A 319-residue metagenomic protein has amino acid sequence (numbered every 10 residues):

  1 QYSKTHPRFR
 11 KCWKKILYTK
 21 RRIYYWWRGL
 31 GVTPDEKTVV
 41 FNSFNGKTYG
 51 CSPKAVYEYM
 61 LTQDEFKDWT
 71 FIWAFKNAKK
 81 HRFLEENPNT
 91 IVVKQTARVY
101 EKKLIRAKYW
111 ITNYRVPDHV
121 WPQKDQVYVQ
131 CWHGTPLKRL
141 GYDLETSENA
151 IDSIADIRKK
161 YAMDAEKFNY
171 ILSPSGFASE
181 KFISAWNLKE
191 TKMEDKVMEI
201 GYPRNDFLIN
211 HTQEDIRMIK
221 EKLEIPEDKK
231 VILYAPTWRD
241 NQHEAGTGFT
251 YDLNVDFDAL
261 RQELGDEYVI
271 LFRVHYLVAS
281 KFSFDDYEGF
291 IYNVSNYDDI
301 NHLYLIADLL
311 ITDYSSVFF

Functional and structural regions predicted by a protein language model:
Q1-V39, N45, T62: Non-catalytic N-terminal targeting/anchoring module and adjacent flexible stem/linker that precedes the structured
T38-N210: Active-site and donor-binding regions of nucleotide-sugar-utilizing enzymes
Y49-Y59, A185, Y202-F284: Conserved catalytic-core segment of nucleotide-activated headgroup transferases in glycan assembly
D64-F71, L264-I270, I291: A generic structural motif
P88-N89, D125-V127, D143-E148, E214-I216 (+2 more regions): Short secondary-structure boundary/capping segments
V92-Y109, Y276-F319: Donor nucleotide-activated moiety binding/catalytic core segment of transferases that use nucleotide-activated donors
A107-T112, N210-E221, L310-T312: Short, surface-exposed amphipathic charged segments that create phosphate/polyanion-binding patches used for binding
D118-H119, N241, A279, F319: Short glycine-rich, flexible loops that bind phosphorylated cofactors or substrates
